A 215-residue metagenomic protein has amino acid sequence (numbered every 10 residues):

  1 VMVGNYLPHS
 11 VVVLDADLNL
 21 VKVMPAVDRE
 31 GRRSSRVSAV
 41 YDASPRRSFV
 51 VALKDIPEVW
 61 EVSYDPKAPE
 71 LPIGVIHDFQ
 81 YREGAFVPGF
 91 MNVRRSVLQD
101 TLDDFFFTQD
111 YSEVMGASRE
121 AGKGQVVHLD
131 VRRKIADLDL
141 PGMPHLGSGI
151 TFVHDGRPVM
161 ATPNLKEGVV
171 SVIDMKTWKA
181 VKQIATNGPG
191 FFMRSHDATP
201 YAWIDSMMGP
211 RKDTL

Functional and structural regions predicted by a protein language model:
V1-L215: Predominantly soluble domains enriched in secretory-pathway, periplasmic, or organellar proteins
